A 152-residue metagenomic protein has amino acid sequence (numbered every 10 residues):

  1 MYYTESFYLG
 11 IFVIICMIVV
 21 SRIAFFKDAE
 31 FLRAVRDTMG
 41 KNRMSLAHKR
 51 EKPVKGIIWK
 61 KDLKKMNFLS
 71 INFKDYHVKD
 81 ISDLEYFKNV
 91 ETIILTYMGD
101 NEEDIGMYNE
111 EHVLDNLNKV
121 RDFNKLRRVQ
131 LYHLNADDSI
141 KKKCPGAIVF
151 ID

Functional and structural regions predicted by a protein language model:
M1-G10: Feature marks short, highly hydrophobic, charge-poor N-terminal signal-anchor/signal peptide-like helices that anchor
C16-S70, H112, K143-D152: The feature captures the LRR N-terminal capping module
K65-K79, D83-K141, P145-D152: Concave beta-strand-loop units of leucine-rich repeat
